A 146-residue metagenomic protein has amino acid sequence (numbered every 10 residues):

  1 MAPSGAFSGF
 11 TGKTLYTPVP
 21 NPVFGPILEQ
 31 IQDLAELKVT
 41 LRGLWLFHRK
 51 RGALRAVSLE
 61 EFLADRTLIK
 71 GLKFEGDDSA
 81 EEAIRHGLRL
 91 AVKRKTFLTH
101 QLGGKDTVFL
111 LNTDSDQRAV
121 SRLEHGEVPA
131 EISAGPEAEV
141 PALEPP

Functional and structural regions predicted by a protein language model:
M1-A53: Short recognition helix of helix-turn-helix/winged-helix DNA-binding domains
A2-T11, G71-P146: Winged-helix/helix-turn-helix nucleic-acid-interaction surface
P22, L34-K38, V57, S79-H86: Short, well-structured alpha-helical interface segments that form or flank functional binding sites
F24-E29, T40, L63, R85 (+2 more regions): Generic detector of well-ordered alpha-helical segments enriched in charged/polar residues, highlighting helical
V39, K50-E75: Short acidic, hydrophobic short linear motifs in intrinsically disordered regions
L44, A56-V57, Q101, V108: Flexible domain-boundary/linker segments
L44, H48, T67, R89-V92: Generic short alpha-helical segment signal, independent of protein family or function, capturing local helix propensity
